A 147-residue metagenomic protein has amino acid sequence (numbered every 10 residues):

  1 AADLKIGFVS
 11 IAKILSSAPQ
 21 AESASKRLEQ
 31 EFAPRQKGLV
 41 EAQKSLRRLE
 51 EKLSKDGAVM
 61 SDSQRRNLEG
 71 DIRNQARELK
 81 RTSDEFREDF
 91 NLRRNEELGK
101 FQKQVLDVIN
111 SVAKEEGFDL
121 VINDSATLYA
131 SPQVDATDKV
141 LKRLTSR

Functional and structural regions predicted by a protein language model:
A1-S125, R147: Amphipathic alpha-helical segments
